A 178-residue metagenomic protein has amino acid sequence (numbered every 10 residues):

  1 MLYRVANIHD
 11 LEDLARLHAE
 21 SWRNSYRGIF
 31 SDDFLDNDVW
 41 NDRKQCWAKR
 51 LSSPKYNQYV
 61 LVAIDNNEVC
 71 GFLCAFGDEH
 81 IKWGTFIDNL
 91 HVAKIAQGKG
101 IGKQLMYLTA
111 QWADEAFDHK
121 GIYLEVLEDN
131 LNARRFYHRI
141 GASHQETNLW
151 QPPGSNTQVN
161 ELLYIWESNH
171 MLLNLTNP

Functional and structural regions predicted by a protein language model:
M1-Y3: Extreme N-terminal starter segment of soluble prokaryotic enzymes
V5-L11, R16-I29, L35-Q97, M106-W112 (+4 more regions): Acetyl-CoA-dependent GNAT
S31-L35, V60, G84, L90-V92 (+7 more regions): Flexible domain-boundary/linker segments
K120-R134, H138-P178: C-terminal "cap" of GNAT-fold acetyltransferases
